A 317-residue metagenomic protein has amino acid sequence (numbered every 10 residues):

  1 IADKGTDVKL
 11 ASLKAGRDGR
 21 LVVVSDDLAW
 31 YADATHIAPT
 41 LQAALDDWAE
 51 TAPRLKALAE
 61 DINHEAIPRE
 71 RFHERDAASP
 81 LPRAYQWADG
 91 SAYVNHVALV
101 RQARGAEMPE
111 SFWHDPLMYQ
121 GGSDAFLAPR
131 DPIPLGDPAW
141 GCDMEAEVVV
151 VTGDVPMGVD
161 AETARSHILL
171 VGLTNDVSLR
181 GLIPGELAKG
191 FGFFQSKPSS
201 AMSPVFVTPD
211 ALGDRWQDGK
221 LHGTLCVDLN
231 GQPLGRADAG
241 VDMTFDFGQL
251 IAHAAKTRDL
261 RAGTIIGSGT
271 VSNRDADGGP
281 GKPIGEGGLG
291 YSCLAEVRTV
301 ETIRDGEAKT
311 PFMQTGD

Functional and structural regions predicted by a protein language model:
K4, Q314-D317: Short, intrinsically disordered, charge-balanced linker/junction segments flanking boundaries in proteins
G5-D18, D26, H36-A237, M243-Q249 (+1 more regions): Active-site microenvironments in enzyme catalytic cores
V22: Short beta-strand-centered aromatic/proline hotspots
A84, A139, K256-R258, A308-F312: Short, surface-exposed secondary-structure edge patches
G248-K256: A short, acidic, amphipathic alpha-helical segment used as a generic capping/interface helix at domain edges
A262, I266-T315: Active-site pocket scaffolds in enzymes
